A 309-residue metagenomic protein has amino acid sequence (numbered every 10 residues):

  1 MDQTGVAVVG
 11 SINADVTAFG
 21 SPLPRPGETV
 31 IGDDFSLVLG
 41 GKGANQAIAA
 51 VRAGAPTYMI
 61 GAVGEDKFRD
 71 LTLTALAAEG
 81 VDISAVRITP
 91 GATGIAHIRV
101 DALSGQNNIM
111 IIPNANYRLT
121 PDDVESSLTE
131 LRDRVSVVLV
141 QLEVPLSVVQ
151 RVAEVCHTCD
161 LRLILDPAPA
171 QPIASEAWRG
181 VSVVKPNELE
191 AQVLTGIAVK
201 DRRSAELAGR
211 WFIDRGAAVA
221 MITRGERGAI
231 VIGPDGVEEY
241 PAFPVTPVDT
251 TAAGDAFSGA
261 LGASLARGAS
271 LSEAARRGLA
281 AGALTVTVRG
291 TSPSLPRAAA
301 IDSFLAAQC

Functional and structural regions predicted by a protein language model:
M1-A62, K67-L71, A77-A78, T246-V248: Glycine-rich phosphate/adenosyl-contacting loop at the front of the ribokinase-like
M1-V6, P172-A177, R202-C309: Conserved phosphate-binding/catalytic region of the ribokinase-like
I48, I95-R99, N108, G228-I232: Short beta-strand scaffold segments in enzyme catalytic cores
I48-P56, V100, A263-G268: Alpha-helix C-terminal capping segments
A75-P90: A glycine-rich helix N-cap at a beta->alpha junction
I88, I98-V137, L142: Conserved phosphate-binding/catalytic loop of the ribokinase/pfkB sugar-kinase fold
N107, V124, S136-L207, R227-A229: Conserved beta-alpha-beta core of the PfkB/ribokinase-like small-molecule kinase fold
